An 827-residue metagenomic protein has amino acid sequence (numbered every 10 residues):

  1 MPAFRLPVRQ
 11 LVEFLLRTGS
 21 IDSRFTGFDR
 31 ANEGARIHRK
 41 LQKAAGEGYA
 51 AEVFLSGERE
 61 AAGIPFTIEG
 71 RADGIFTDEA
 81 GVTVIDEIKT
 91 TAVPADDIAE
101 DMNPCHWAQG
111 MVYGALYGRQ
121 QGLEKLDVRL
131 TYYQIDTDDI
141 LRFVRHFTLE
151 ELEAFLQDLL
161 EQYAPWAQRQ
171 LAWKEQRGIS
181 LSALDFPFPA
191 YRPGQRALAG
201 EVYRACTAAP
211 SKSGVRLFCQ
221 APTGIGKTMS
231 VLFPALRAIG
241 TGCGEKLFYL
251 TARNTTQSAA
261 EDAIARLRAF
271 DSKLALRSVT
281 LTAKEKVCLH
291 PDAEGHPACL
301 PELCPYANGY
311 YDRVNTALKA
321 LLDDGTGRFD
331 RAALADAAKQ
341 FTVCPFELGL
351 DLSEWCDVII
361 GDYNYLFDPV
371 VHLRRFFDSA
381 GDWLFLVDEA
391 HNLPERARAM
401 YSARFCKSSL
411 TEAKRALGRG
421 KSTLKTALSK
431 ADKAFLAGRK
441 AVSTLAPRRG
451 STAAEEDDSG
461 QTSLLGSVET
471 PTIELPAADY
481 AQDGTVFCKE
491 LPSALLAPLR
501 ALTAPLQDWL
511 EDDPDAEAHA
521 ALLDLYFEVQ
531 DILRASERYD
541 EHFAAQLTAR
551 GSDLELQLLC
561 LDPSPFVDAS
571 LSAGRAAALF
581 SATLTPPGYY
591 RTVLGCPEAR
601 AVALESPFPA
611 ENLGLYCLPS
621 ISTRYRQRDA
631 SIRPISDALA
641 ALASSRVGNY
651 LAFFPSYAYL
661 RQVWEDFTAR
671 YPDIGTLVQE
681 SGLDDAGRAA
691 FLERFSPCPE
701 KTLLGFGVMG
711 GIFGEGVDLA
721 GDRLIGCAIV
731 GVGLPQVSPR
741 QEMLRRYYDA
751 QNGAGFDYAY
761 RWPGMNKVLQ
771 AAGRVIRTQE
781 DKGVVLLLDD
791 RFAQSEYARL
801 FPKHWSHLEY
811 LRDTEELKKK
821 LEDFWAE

Functional and structural regions predicted by a protein language model:
M1-D78, A108: Metal-dependent nuclease catalytic cores that hydrolyze phosphodiester bonds in DNA/RNA, characterized by
G57-A154: Mg2+/Mn2+-dependent nuclease catalytic core
W173-Q220: Conserved pre-motif I regulatory segment
G178-I179, D185, C243-I359, F367 (+4 more regions): A substrate-engagement module of RecA-like helicase motors
V231, R237, S258, K339-V358 (+3 more regions): Signature of the SF2 helicase/ATPase Hel1-core->accessory helical subdomain module
L334-I359, P369-F376, L502-S622, A630-I632 (+3 more regions): A contiguous, basic/glycine-rich beta-loop/short-helix subdomain that forms a polymer-engagement track
P619-A630, S681-F792: Conserved RecA-like P-loop NTPase helicase motor core
P655-E680: Conserved helicase motor "Helicase C" RecA-like lobe of SF1/SF2 P-loop NTPases
